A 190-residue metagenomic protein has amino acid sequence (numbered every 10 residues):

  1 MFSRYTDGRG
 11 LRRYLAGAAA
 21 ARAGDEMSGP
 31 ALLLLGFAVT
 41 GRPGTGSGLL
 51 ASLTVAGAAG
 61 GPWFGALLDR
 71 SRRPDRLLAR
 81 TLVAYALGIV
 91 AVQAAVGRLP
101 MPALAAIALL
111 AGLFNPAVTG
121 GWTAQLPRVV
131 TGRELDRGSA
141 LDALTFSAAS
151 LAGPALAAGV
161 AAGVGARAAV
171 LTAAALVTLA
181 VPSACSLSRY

Functional and structural regions predicted by a protein language model:
M1-A58: Helix-loop boundary and gating motifs at the non-cytosolic
A19, G88, P100-A117: Hydrophobic core of transmembrane alpha-helices in multi-pass small-molecule transporters, especially MFS/SLC-type
P30-V39, A95, A152-A173: Transmembrane alpha-helix termini and helix-breaking/packing motifs in multi-pass membrane transporters
A59-R73, A161: Helix-to-loop junctions at the C-terminal end of transmembrane segments in multipass secondary transporters
R70-V83: Cytoplasmic membrane-interface "Motif A"-like loop-to-helix N-cap segments of 12-TM Major Facilitator Superfamily
V83-R98: C-terminal ends and interior cores of transmembrane alpha-helices in multi-pass membrane transporters/permeases
I107-A148: Cytoplasmic helix-loop-helix junction between adjacent transmembrane helices in 12-TM secondary transporters
R128-V129, A175-Y190: Helix-loop junctions on the cytosolic side of multi-pass membrane transporters, especially the intracellular loop
